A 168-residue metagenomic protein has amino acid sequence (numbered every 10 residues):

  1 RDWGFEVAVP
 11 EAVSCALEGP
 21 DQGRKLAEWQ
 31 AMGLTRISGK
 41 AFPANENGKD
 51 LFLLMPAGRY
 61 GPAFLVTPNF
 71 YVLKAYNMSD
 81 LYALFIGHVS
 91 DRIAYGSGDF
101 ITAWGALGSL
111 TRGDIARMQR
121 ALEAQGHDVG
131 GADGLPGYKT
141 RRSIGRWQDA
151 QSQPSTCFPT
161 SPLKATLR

Functional and structural regions predicted by a protein language model:
R1-A8: Active-site-proximal binding-pocket segments
A8, S14-R168: Cell-envelope/ECM-targeting effectors and their regulatory/trafficking segments
